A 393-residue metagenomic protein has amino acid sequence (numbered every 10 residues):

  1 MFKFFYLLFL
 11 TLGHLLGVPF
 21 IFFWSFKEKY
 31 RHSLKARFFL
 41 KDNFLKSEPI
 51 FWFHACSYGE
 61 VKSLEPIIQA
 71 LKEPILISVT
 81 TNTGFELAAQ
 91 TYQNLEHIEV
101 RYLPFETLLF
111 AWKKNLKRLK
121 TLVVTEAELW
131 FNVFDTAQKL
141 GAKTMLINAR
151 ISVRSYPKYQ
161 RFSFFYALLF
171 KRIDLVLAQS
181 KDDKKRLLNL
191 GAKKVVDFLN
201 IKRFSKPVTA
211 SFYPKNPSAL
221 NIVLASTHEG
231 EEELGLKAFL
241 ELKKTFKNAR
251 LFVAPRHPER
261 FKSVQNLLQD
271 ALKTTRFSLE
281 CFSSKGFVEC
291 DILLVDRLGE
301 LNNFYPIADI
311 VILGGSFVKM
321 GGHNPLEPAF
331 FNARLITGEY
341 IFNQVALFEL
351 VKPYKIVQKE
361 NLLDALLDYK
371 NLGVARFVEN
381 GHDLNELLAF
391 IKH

Functional and structural regions predicted by a protein language model:
M1-R37: A transmembrane-helix-recognition feature enriched in membrane-embedded lipid enzymes and envelope glyco-/phospholipid
S25, L34-F39, S47-A210, V223 (+3 more regions): Active-site and donor-binding regions of nucleotide-sugar-utilizing enzymes
S47-W52, P217-V223, E232-L234, K247-R250 (+1 more regions): Charged active-site motifs of nucleotide-sugar-dependent glycosyltransferases
P66, E73, I77-T80, F85 (+2 more regions): Donor-nucleotide binding loops and adjacent catalytic segments primarily of GT-B fold Leloir glycosyltransferases
F110-K117, S283-C290, L298-D309, F330: Short acidic alpha-helix that forms the nucleotide-activated donor recognition element in Leloir-type transferases
V133, E231, E300, H323-N324: Conserved sugar-transfer catalytic core signal across GT-A, GT-B, and GT-C glycosyltransferases
I173, L301, P306-N380: Catalytic binding pocket for nucleotide-activated donors in carbohydrate/polymer assembly enzymes
N380-H393: C-terminal alpha-helical cap of glycosyltransferases
